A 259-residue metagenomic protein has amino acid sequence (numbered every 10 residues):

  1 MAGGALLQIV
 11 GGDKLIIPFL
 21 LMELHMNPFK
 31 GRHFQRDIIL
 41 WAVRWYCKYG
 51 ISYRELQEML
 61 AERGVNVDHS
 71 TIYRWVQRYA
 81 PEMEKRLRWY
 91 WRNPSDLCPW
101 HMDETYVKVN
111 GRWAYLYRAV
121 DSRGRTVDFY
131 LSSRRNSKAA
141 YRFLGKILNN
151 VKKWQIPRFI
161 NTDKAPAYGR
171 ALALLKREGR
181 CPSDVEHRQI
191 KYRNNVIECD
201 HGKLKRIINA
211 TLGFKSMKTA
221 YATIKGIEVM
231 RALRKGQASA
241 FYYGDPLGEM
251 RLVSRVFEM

Functional and structural regions predicted by a protein language model:
M1-W100, E104-V107, R142-M259: Charged, often Cys/His-bearing segments associated with DNA-binding zinc-finger transcription factors
H33, R134, K138: Conserved phosphate-coordination/catalytic loops
N110-T126, N136, L144-L148: Short conserved beta-strand segments at catalytic cores or DNA/RNA-binding microdomains of nucleic-acid binding
T126-V127, P157: Short, solvent-exposed beta-strand edge segments and adjacent coil->beta transition regions
